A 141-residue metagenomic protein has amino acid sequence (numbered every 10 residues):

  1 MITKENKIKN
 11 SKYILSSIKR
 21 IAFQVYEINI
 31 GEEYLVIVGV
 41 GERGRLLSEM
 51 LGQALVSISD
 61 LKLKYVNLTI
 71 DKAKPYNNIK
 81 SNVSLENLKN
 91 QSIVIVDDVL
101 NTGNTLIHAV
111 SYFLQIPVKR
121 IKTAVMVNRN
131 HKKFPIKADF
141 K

Functional and structural regions predicted by a protein language model:
M1-K141: PRPP-associated nucleotide enzymes
